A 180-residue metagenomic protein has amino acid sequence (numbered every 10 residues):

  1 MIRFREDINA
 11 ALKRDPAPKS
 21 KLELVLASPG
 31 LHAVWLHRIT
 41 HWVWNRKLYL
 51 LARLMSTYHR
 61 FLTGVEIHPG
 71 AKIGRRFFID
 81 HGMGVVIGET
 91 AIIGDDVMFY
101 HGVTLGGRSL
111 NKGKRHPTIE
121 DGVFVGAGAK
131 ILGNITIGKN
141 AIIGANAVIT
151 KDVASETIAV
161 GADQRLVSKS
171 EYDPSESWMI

Functional and structural regions predicted by a protein language model:
M1-T63, D173-I180: Terminal amphipathic alpha-helical/low-complexity segments used for targeting or macromolecular assembly
T63, H68-P69, G74-R75, D80-E89 (+11 more regions): Left-handed beta-helix
